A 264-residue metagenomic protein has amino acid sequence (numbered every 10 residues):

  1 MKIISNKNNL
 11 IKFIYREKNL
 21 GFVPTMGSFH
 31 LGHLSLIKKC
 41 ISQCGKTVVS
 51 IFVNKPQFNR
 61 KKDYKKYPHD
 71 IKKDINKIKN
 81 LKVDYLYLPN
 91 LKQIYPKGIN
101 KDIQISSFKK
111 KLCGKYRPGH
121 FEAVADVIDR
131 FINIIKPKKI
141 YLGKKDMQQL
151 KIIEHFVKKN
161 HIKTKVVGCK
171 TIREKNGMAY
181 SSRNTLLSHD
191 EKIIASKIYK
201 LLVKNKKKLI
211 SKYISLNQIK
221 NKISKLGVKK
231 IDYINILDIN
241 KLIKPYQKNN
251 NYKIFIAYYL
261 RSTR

Functional and structural regions predicted by a protein language model:
M1-K230, L237, K241-Y252, S262-R264: Nucleotidyltransferase catalytic core that binds NTPs
I256-L260: Short beta-strand elements
